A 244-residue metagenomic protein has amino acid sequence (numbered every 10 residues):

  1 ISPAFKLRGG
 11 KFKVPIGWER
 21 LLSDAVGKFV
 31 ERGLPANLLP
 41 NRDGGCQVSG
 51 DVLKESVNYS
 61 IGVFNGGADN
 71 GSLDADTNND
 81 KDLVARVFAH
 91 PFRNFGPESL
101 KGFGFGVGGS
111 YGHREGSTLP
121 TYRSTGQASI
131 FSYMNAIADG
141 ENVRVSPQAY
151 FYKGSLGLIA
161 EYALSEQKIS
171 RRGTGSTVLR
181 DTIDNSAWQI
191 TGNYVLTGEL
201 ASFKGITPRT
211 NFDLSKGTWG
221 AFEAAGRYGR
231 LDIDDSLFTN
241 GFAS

Functional and structural regions predicted by a protein language model:
I1-E115, D184-G217, A221-T239: Outer membrane beta-barrel
D74-D184: Surface-exposed beta-loop-beta
